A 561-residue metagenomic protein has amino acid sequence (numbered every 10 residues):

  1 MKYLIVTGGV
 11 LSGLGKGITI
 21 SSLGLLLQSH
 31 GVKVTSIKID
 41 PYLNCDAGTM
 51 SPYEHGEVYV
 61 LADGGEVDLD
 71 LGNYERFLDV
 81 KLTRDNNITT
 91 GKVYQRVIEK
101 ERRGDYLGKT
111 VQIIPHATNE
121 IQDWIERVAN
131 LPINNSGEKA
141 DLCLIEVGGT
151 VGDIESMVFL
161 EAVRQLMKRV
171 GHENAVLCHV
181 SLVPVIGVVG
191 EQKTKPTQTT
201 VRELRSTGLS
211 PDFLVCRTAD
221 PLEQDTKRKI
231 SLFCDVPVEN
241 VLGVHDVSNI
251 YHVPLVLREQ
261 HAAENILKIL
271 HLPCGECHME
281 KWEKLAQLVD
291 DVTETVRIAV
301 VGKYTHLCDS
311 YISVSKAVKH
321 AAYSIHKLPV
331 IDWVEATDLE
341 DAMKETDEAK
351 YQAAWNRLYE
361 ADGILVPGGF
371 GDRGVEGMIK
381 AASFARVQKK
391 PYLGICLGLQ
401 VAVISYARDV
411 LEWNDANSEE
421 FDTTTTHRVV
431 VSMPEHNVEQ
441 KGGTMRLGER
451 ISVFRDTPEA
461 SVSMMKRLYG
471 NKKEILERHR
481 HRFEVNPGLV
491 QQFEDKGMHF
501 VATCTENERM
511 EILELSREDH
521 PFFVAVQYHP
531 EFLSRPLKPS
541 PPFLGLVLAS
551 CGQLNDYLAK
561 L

Functional and structural regions predicted by a protein language model:
M1-D332, A336-G363, G369-G371, G377-F384 (+4 more regions): Flexible phosphate-sensing "switch/lid" loops adjacent to ATP/NTP-binding sites across phosphate-transfer
G8, K38, T218, H245 (+12 more regions): Active-site proximal loops enriched in glycine and acidic residues that flank catalytic Cys/His/Asp and coordinate
S21-L25, R357-G470, Y528-P530, P536 (+1 more regions): Cysteine-nucleophile active-site neighborhood
T49-P52, K229, A407-V410, S516-E518: Short low-complexity, flexible loop/linker segments enriched in glycine and/or proline with clustered acidic
A175, E449, R509-M510: Short glycine-rich loop/turn motifs
L288-V292, A354-N356, F421, K441-T444 (+2 more regions): Replace "in large, NTP-powered and nucleic-acid-processing enzymes" with "in large, NTP-powered factors and other
P458-L561: C-terminal and late-domain segments of enzyme folds
